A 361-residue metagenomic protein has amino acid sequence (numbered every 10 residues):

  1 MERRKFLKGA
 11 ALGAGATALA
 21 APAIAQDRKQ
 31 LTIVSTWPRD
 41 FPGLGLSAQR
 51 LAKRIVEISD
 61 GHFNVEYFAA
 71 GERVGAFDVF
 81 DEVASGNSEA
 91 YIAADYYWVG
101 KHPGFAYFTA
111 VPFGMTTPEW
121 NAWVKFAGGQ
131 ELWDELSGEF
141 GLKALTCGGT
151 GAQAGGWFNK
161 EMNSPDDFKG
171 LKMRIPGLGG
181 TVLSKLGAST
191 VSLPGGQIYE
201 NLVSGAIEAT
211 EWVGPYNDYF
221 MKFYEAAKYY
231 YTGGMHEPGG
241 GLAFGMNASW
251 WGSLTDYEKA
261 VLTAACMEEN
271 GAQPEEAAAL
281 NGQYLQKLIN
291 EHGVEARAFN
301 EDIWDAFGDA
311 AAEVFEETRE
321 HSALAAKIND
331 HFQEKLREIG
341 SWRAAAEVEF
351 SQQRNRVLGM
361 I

Functional and structural regions predicted by a protein language model:
E2-L19, I24-W120, E135-I361: N-terminal secretory/targeting leader peptides
L132: Divalent-metal coordination cores built from histidine and acidic residues
